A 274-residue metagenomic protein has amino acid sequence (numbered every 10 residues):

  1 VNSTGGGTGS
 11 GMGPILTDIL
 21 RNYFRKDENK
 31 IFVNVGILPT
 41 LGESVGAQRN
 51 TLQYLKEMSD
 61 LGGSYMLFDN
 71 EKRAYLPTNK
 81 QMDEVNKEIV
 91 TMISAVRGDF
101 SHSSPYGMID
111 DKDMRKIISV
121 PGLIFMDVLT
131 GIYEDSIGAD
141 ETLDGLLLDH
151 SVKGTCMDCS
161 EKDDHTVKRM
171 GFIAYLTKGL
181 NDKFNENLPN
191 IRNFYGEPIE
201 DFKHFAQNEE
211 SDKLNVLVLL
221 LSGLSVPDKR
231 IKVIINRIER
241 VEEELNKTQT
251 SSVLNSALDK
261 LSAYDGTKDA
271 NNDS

Functional and structural regions predicted by a protein language model:
V1-S274: Tubulin/FtsZ superfamily GTPase core signature
